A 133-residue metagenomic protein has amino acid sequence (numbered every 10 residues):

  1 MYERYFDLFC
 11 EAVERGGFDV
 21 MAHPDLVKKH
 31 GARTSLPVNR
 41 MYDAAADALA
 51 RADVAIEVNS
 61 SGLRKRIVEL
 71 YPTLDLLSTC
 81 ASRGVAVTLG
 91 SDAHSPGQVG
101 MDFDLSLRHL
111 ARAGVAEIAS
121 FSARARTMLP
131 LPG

Functional and structural regions predicted by a protein language model:
M1-V54: Extended substrate/RNA-proximal surfaces in nucleic-acid metabolism proteins
D19-M21, D53-E57, A86-T88, E117: Structural preference for beta-strand elements that scaffold enzyme active sites
P24, V85-G100, S120-A123: Short acidic/histidine-rich active-site segments
P24-V27, N59-L63: Histidine- and/or cysteine-centered catalytic micro-motif in compact active-site loops
G31-L36, S61, K65-L76, P96-L110 (+1 more regions): Histidine/acidic-residue-rich catalytic or RNA/ligand-binding cores of hydrolases and nuclease-related proteins
A44-A45, Y71-S82: A short, acidic, amphipathic alpha-helical segment used as a generic capping/interface helix at domain edges
A50, A81, A111: Anion (oxyanion) recognition and catalysis
G114-G133: Extended, intrinsically disordered, low-complexity segments
